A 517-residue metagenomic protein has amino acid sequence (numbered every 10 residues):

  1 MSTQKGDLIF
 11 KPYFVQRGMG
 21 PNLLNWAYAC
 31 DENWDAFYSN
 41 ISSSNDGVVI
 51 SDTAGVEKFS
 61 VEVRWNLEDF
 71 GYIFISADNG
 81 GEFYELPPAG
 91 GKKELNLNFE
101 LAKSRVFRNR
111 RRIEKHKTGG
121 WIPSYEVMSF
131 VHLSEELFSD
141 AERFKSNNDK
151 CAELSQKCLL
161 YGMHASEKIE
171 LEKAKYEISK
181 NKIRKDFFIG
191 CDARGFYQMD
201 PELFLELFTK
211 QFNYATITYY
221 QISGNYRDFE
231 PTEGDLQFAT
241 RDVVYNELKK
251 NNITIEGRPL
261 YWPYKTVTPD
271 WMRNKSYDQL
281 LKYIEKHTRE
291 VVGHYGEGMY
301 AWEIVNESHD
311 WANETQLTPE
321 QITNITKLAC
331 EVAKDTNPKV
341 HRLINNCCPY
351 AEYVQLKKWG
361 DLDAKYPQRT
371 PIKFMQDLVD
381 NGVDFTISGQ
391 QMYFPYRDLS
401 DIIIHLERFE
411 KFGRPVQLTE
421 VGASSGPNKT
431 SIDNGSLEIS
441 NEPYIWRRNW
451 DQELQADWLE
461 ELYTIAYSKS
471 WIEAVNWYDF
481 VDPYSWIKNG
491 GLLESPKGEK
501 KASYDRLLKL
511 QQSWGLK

Functional and structural regions predicted by a protein language model:
S2-W34, F70-E135: Amphipathic, heptad-repeat alpha-helical segments
S134, A215, L248, V291 (+5 more regions): Conserved, mostly hydrophobic/aromatic
E172-S223: An acidic-aromatic substrate-binding cleft motif
D192-F196, Y220, L260-W262, I304-E307 (+4 more regions): Active-site beta-loop-alpha junctions enriched in small/polar residues
G195-T209, L281-V292, A364-V379, D401-I402 (+1 more regions): Short, acidic/polar
K210, Y214-P231, A239-Y350, N428: Substrate-binding cleft and catalytic face of glycoside hydrolase catalytic domains, especially the flexible beta-alpha
N225-E256, P319-N345, E352-L356, Q368-P443 (+1 more regions): Glycoside hydrolase catalytic-domain groove-lining segments
R273, H294, E303, S308-L328 (+3 more regions): Aromatic-rich peripheral "rim/lid" segments of glycoside hydrolase catalytic domains that contact and position glycan
